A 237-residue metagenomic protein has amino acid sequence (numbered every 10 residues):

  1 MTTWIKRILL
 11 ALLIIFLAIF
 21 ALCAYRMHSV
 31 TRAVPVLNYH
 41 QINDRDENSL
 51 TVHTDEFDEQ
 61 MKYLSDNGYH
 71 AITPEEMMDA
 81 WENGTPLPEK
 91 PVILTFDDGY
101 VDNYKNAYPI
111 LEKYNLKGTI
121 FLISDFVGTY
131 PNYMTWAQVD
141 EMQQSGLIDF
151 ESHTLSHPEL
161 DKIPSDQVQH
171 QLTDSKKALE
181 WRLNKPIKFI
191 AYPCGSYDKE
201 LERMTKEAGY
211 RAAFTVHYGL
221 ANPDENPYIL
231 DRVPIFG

Functional and structural regions predicted by a protein language model:
T2-V92: N-terminal pre-catalytic segment of deacetylase/amide-hydrolase enzymes
R26-H28, G84-T85, V139-M142, G219-N222: Short secondary-structure boundary/capping segments
A33, G68, N115-K117, P186 (+1 more regions): Short loop/turn motifs at secondary-structure junctions
L37-N43, K90-V92, V101-D102, E112-E200 (+1 more regions): Metal-dependent polysaccharide deacetylase catalytic core of the NodB/CE4 family, i.e., the active-site-bearing domain
V52-P86, E180, K206-P227, R232-F236: C-terminal domain-boundary segment and adjacent tail
K62, P109, D140, E202-R203: Alpha-helical segments flanking ligand/cofactor-binding loops in enzyme cores
A80, E89, T95, G99 (+1 more regions): Membrane-embedded segments
F96, F150-H153, I190-A191, T205 (+1 more regions): Active-site neighborhood of phospho(di)ester-bond hydrolases with catalytic His/Asp-centered motifs
